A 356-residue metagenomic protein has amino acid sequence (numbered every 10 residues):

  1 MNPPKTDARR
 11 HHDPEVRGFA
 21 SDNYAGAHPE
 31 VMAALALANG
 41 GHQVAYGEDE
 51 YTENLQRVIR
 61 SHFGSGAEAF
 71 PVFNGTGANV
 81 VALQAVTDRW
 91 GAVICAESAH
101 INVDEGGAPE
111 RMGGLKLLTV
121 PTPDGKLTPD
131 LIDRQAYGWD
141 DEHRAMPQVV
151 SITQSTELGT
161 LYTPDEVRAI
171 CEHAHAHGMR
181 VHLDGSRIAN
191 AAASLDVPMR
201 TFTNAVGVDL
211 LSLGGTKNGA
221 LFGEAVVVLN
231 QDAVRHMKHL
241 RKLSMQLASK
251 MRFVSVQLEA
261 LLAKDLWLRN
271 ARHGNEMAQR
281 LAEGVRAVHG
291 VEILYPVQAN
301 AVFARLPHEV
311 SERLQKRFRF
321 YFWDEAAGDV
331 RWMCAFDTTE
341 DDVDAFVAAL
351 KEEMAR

Functional and structural regions predicted by a protein language model:
N2-Y295, A299-R317, F322-T338, D342 (+1 more regions): Conserved PLP-enzyme active-site core in the AAT-like
